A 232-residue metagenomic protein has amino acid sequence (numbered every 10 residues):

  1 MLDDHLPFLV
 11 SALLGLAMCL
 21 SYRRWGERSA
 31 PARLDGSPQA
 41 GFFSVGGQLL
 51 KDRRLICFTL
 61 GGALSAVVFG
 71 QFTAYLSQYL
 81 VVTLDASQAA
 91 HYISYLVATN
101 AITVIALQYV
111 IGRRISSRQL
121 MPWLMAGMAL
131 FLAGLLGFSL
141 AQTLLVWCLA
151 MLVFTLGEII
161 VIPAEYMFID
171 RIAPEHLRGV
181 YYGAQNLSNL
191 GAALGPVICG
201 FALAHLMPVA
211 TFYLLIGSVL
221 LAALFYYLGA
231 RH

Functional and structural regions predicted by a protein language model:
A12, P122-G137, I216: Structural signature of the two symmetry-related core transmembrane helices
A12-R33, F225-A230: C-terminal membrane-cytosol helix-exit motif in multi-pass small-molecule transporters
W25-L60: Juxtamembrane intracellular "pre-TM" segments in multi-pass secondary transporters
K51-F72, L152: Pair of pore-lining "gating" transmembrane helices in MFS-fold secondary transporters
A74-I93: Short amphipathic helix-loop junctions that connect adjacent transmembrane helices in Major Facilitator Superfamily/SLC
A106-L120, L203: Helix-to-loop junctions at the C-terminal end of transmembrane segments in multipass secondary transporters
I160-A173: Intracellular juxtamembrane helix-capping segments at the cytosolic ends of symmetry-related transmembrane helices
H176-L206: A late C-terminal transmembrane helix in Major Facilitator Superfamily
